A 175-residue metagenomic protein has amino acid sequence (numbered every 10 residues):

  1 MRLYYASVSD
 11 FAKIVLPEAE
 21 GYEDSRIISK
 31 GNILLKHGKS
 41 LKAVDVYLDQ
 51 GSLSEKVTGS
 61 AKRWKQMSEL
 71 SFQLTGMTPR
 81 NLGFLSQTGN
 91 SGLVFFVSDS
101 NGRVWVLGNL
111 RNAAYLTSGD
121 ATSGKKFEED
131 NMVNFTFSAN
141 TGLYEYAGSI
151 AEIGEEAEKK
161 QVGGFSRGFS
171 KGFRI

Functional and structural regions predicted by a protein language model:
M1-E69, A113-F127: Solvent-exposed edge beta-strands and adjacent loop segments that serve as assembly or binding interfaces
L3-A6, L70-Q73, S91-S100: Short, hydrophobic/proline-enriched secondary-structure or compact coil segments at domain edges
T58-R80, E129-L143: Oligomerization/assembly interface segments of phage tail-like spikes and tubes
A61-K62, L85-Q87, F96-V97, K125-E129: A general structural signal for short secondary-structure junctions and capping/turn motifs
S71-L74, S100-D120: Short acidic, glycine/tyrosine-flanked loop/strand segments centered on an H-E-D-like triad
P79-S86, Y146-G148: Short, conserved charged micro-motifs
G83-G108: Short, acidic/charged, Gly/Pro-enriched secondary-structure junctions
N112-I175: Mixed-charge, glycine-accented linear interaction segment located at domain edges/termini
